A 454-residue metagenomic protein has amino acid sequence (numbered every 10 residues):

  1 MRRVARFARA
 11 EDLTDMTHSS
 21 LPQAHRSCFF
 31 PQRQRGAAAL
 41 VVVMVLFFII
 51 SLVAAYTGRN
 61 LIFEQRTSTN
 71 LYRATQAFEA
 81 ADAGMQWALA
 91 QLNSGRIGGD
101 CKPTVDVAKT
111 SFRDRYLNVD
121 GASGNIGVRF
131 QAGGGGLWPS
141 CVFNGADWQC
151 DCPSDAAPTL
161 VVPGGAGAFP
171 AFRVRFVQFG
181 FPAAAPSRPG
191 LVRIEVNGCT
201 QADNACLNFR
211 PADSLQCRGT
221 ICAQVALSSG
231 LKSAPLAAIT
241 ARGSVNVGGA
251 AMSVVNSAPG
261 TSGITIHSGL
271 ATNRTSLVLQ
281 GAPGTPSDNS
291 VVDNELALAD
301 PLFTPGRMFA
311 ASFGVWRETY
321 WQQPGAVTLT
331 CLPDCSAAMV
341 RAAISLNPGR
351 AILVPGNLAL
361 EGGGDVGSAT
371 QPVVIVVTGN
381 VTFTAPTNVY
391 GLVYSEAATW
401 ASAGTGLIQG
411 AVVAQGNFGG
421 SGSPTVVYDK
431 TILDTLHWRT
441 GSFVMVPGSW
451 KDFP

Functional and structural regions predicted by a protein language model:
R2-R3, D12-S19, P31-P235, T435-P454: Beta-strand/loop motifs with alternating small/hydrophobic and polar/acidic residues, enriched in the first structured
A90, P170-G325, L332, S345-L346 (+2 more regions): Short, ordered "entry" segments at domain starts
L332-V340: A short, well-structured juxtamembrane/interface segment
